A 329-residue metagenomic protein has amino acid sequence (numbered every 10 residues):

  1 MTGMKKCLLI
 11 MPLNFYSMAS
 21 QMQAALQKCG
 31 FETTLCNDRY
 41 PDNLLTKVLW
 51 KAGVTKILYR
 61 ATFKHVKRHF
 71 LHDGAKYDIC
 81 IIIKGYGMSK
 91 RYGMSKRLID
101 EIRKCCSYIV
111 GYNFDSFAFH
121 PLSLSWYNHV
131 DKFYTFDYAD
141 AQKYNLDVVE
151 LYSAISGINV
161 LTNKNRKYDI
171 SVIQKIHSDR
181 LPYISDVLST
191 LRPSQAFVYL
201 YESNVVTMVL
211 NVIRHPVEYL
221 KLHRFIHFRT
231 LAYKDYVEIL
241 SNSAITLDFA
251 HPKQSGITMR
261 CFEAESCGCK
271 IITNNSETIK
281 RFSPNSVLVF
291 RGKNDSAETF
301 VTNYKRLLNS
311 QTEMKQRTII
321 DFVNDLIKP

Functional and structural regions predicted by a protein language model:
G3-K67, G74-Y77, I83-G87, F114-C261 (+3 more regions): Nucleotide-sugar donor-binding catalytic core of glycosyltransferases
I82-E101, R180: An aromatic- and histidine-rich active-site surface loop
R97-C105, S125-W126: Catalytic-core regions built around general acid/base machinery
D100, K104, S185, S189 (+2 more regions): Replace "anionic and nucleotidyl ligands
R103-N113: Short beta-strand/loop segments at the ligand-binding rim of alpha/beta enzyme cores
H227, S255, R291, S310-E313: Short N-terminal micro-motifs specific to bacterial/archaeal maturation and metal-cluster initiation sites
V287-D295: Conserved acidic donor-binding segment of nucleotide-sugar-dependent glycosyltransferases
N294-P329: A charged, aromatic-enriched C-terminal amphipathic alpha-helix characteristic of glycosyltransferases across folds
